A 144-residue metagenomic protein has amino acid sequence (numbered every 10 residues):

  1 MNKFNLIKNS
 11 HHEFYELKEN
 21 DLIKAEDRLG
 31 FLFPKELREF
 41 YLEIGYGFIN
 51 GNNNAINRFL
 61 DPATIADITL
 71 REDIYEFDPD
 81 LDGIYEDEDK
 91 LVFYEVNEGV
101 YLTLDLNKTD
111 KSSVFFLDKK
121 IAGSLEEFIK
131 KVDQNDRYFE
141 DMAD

Functional and structural regions predicted by a protein language model:
M1-V100: A surface-exposed partner-binding patch
D21, F115, F128-K131: Short, hydrophobic/aromatic alpha-helical segments in well-folded domains
L42, E140-D144: Short glycine-rich, low-complexity/disordered patches
F93, I121-A122: Local beta-strand/beta-hairpin segments that build beta-sheet-rich folds
V100-K108: Broad, structure-driven detector of short, well-ordered beta-strand segments within folded domains
D110-L117: Short polybasic amphipathic segments
A122-F139: Compact, glycine/acidic-enriched structural inserts
